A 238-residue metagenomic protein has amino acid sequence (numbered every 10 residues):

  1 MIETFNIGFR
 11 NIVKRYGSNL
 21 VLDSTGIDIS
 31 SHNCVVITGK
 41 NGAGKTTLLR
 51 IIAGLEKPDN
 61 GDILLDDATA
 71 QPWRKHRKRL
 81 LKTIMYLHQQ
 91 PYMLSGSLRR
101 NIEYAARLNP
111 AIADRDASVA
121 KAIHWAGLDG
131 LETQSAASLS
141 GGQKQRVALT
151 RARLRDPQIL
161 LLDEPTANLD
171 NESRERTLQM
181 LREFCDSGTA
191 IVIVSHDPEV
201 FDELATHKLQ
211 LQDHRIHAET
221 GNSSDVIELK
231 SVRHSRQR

Functional and structural regions predicted by a protein language model:
A53: Helix-to-loop junction immediately C-terminal to a conserved catalytic motif
D62-R79: ABC ATPase NBD Q-loop/coupling interface
Q90-R100: Conserved catalytic motifs of ABC-family nucleotide-binding domains
D114-L131: Conserved ABC ATPase "signature" region
S135-L139, Q143: Conserved ABC ATPase signature
L160-D163: Catalytic Walker B motif of ABC-type/P-loop ATPase nucleotide-binding domains
D170: ABC-family nucleotide-binding domains
